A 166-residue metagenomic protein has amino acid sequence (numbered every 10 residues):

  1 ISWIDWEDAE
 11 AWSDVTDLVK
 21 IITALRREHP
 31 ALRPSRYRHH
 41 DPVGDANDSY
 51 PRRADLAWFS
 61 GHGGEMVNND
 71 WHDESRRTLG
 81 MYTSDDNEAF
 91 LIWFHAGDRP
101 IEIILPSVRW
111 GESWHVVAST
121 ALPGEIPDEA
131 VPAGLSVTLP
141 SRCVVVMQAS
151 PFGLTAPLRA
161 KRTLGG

Functional and structural regions predicted by a protein language model:
I1-G166: Carbohydrate-interacting/catalytic domains
